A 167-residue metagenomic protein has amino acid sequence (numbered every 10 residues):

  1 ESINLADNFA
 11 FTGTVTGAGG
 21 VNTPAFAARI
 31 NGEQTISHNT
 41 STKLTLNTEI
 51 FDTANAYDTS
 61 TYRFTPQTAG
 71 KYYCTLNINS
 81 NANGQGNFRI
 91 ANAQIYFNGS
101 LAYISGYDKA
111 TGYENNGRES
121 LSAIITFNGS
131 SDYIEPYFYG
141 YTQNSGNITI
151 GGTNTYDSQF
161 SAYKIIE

Functional and structural regions predicted by a protein language model:
E1-G19: Register-specific beta-strand positions within repetitive beta-rich fiber domains
G17-E167: Extracellular jelly-roll beta-sandwich "head" domains, especially the C-terminal globular C1q domain
